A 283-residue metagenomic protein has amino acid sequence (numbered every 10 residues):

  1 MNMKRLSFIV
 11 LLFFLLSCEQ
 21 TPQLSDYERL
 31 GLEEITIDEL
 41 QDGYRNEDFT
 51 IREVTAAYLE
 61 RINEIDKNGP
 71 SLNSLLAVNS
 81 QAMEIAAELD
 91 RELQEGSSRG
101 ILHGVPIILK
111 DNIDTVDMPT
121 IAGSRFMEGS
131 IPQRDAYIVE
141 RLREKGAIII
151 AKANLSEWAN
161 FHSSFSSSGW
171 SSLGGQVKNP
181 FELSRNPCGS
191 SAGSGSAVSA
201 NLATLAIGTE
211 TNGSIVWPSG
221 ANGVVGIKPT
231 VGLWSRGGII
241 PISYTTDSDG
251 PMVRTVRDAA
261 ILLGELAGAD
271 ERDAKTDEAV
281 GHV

Functional and structural regions predicted by a protein language model:
M3-I9: Sec-dependent signal peptide recognition, specifically the positively charged N-region followed immediately by
L15-S17: C-terminal motif of bacterial Sec signal peptides marking the signal peptidase cleavage site
E19-G129, W158-N160, K275-V283: Short, well-ordered alpha-helical
E19-Q20, V225-V283: A short helix-breaking turn/cap at a secondary-structure junction
R125-Q133, G174-S190: Short pre-catalytic strand/loop immediately N-terminal to key active-site residues, enriched for Gly-Thr
L142: Nucleotide-cofactor and metal-assisted catalytic machinery
G195-T204: Alpha-helix C-terminal capping segments
